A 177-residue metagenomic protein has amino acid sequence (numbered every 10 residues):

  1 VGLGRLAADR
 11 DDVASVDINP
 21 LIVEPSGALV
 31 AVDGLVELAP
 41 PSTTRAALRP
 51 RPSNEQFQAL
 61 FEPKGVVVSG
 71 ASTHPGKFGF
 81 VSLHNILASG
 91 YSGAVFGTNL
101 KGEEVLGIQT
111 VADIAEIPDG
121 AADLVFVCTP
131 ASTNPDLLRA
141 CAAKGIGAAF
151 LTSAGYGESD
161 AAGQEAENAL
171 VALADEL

Functional and structural regions predicted by a protein language model:
V1-I108, F150, D175-L177: ATP-dependent carboxylate/acyl-activation modules
L3, L137, L170: Aromatic/hydrophobic pocket-lining residues that form π-stacking "cages" and hydrophobic walls in ligand
G4-A8, L106-L124, I146: Catalytic cores of nucleotide-enabled group-transfer and carboxylate-activating enzymes in metabolic and assembly-line
S72-H74, P130-S132, A154-Y156: Short glycine-rich anion-binding loops that position phosphate/pyrophosphate groups of nucleotides and phosphorylated
N85, A140, K144, A169-L177: Alpha-helical structural signal in soluble globular domains
I114-A121, S132-A154: Rossmann-fold NAD(P) dinucleotide-binding segment
F126-V127, L151: Redox-cofactor binding/interface segments in oxidoreductases and associated redox assembly factors
A154-L177: Rossmann-fold NAD(P)-binding glycine/threonine-rich loop
